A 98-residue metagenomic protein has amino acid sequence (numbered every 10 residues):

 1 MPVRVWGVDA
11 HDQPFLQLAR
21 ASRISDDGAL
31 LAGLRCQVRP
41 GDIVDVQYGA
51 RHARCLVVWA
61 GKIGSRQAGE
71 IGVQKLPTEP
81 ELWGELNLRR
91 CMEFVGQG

Functional and structural regions predicted by a protein language model:
M1-G98: Structured alpha-helical
